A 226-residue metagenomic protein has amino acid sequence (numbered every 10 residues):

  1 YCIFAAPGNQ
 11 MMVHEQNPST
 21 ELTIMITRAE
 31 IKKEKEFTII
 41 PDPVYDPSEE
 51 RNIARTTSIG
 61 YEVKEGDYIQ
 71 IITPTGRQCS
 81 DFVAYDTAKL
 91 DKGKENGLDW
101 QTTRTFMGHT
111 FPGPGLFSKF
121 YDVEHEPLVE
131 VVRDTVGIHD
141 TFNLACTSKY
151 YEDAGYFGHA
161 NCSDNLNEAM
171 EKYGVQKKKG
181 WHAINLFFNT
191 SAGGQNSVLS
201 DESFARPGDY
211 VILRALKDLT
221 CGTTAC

Functional and structural regions predicted by a protein language model:
Y1-C226: Acidic, Ser/Thr/Pro
